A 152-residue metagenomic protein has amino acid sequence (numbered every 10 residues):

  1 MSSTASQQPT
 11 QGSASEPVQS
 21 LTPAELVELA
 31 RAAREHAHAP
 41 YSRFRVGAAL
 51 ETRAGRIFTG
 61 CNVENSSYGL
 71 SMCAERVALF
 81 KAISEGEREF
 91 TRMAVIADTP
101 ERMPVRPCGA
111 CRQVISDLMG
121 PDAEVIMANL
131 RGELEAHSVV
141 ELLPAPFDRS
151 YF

Functional and structural regions predicted by a protein language model:
M1-E28: Short, compositionally biased leader-like segments
E16, A39, S67-G69: Short, surface-exposed loop/turn motifs that are enriched in glycine and acidic residues and include a nearby proline
A24-A39: Short, basic/aromatic recognition patches
A30, A48-A49, A78, A82: Small-residue (primarily alanine) positions within well-ordered alpha-helices, especially packing/interaction faces
S42-R43, M72: Short glycine/proline-enriched turns and hinge-like loops at secondary-structure junctions
R43-T52, I126: Short beta-strand scaffold segments in enzyme catalytic cores
T59-F152: Zn2+-dependent cytidine deaminase-like catalytic core
